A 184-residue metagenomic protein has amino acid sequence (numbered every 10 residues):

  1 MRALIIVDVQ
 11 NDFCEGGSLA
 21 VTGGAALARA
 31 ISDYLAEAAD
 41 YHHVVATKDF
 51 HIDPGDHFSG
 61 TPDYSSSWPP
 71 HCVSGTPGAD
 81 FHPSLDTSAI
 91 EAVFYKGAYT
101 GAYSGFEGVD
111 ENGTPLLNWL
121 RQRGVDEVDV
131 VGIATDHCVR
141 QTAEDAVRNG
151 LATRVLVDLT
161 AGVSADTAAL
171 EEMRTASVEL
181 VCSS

Functional and structural regions predicted by a protein language model:
M1-G97, F106, L117, L151-V155 (+1 more regions): Active-site acidic carboxylates
I31, G113, V139: Aromatic/hydrophobic pocket-lining residues that form the small-molecule binding cavity in soluble enzyme cores
Y34, H137-R148: Histidine-anchored nucleotide/phosphate-binding helix
G101-R123: Alpha-helical scaffold elements lining the catalytic groove of polysaccharide deacetylases
Y103, H137-Q141, G162-A165: Short active-site-adjacent structural elements
V125-C138, V155-T160: Glycine-rich anion-binding loop/nest that anchors nucleotide
